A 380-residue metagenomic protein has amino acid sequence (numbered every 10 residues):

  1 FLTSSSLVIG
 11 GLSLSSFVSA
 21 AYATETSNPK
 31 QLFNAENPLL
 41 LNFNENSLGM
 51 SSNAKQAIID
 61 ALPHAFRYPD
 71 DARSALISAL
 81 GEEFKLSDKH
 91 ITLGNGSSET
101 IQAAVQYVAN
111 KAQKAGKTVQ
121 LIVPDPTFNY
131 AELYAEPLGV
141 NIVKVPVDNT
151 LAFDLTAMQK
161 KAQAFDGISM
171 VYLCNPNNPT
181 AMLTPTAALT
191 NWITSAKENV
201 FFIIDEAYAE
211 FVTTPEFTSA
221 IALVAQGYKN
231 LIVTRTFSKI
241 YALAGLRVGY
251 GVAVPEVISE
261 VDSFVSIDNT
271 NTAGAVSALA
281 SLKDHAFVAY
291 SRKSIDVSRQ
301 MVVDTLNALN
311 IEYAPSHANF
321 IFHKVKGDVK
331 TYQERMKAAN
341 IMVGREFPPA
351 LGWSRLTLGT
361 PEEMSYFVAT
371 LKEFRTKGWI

Functional and structural regions predicted by a protein language model:
F1-Y22: N-terminal export signals
F17-R67, S78, E82, I267: C-terminal segment of N-terminal export signals and the immediately downstream linker at the start of the mature
A65, A75-Q120: Phosphate-binding glycine-rich loop
N110-L173: PLP-dependent aminotransferase-like
V147-N149, D296, A308-A339, L358: Conserved PLP-binding catalytic core of the aspartate aminotransferase-like
L155-D166, P179-F202, E206-S238: Active-site pre-lysine segment of PLP-dependent enzymes
N230-A314: PLP-dependent aminotransferase class I/II
A338, F347-I380: PLP-dependent enzyme catalytic core of the Aspartate aminotransferase-like
